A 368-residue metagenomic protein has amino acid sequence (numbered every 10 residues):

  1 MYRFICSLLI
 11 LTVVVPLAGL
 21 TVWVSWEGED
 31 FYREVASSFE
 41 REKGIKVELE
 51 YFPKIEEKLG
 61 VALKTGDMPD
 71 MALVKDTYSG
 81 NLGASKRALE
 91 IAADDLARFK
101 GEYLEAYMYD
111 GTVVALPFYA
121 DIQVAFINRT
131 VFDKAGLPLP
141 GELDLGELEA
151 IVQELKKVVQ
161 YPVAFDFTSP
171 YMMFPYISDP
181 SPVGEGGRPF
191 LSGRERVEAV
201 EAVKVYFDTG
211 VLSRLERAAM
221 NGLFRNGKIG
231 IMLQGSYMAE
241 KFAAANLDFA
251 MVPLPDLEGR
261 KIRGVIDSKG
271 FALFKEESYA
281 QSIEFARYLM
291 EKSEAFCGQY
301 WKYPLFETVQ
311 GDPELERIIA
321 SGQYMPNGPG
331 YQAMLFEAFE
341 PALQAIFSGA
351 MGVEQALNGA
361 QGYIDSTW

Functional and structural regions predicted by a protein language model:
M1-S79, E258-G259, Q281, F296-C297 (+3 more regions): Conserved N-terminal structural module of periplasmic/extracytoplasmic solute-binding proteins
Y51-L59, L143-E149, S213-R225: Short helix-initiation/N-cap motifs at beta->coil->alpha
D70-L73, G230-G235, A250: Paired acidic/hydrophobic, glycine-rich loop segments that form the ligand-binding mouth/hinge of periplasmic-binding
V74-V124, G146, A250-V252: Hinge/lid segment of periplasmic solute-binding proteins
V114-F118, Q123, E147-P189: Extracytoplasmic/periplasmic solute-binding protein
D133, R317-W368: Conserved C-terminal helix/tail region of periplasmic/extracytoplasmic solute-binding proteins
V152, R188-E216: Glycine-centered hinge/linker elements that transmit conformational signals in sensory and ligand-binding systems
M238-D248, L257-P341: C-terminal lobe and pocket-closing loops of periplasmic/extracytoplasmic Venus-flytrap solute-binding proteins
